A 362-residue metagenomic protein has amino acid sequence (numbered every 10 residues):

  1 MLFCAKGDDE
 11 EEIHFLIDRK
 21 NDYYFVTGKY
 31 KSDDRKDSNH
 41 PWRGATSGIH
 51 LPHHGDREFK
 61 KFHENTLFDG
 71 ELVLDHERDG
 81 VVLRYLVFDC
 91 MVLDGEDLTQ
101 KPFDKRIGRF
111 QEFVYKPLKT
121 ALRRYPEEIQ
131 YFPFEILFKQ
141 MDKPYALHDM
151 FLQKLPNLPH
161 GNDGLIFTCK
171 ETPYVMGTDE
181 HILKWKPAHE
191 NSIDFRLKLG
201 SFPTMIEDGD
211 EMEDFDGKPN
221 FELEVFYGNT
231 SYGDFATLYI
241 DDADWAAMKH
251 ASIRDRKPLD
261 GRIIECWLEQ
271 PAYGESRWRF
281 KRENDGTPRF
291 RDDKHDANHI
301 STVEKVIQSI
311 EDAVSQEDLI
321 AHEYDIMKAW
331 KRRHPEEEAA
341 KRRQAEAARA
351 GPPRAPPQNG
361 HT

Functional and structural regions predicted by a protein language model:
M1-G28, N39, L118-T362: Nucleic-acid 5′ end/cap handling module spanning
M1-Y145: Covalent nucleotidyltransferase
